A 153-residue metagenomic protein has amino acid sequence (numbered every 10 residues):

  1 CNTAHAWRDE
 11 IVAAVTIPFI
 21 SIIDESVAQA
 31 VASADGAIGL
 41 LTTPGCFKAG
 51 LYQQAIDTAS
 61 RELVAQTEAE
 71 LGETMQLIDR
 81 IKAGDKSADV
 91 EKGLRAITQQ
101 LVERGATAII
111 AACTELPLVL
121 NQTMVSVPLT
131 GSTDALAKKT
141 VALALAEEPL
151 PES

Functional and structural regions predicted by a protein language model:
C1-S153: Non-catalytic structural scaffold of enzyme domains
